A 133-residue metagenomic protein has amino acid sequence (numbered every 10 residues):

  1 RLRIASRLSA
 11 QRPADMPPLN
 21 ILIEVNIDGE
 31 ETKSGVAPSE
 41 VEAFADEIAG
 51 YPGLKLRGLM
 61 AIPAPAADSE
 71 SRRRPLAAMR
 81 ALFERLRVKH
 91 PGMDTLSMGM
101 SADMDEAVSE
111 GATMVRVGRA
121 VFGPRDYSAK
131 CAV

Functional and structural regions predicted by a protein language model:
R1-A102, V108-E110, F122-P124: Conserved alpha/beta-domain cores
D105-V133: C-terminal helical cap(s) of enzyme catalytic domains, especially alpha/beta-barrels
